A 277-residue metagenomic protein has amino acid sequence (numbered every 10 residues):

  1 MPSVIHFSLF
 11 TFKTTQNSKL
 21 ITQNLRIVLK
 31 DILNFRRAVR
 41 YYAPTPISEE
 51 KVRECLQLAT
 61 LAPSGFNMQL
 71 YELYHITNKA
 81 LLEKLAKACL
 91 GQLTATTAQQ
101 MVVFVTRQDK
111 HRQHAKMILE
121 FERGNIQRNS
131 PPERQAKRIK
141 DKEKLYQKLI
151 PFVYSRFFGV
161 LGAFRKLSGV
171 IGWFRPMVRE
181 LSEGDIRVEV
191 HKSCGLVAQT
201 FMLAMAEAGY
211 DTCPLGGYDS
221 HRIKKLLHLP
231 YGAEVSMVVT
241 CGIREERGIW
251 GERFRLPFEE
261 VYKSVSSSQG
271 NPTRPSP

Functional and structural regions predicted by a protein language model:
F10-F12, N24-P277: Acidic, surface-exposed loops and disordered segments
